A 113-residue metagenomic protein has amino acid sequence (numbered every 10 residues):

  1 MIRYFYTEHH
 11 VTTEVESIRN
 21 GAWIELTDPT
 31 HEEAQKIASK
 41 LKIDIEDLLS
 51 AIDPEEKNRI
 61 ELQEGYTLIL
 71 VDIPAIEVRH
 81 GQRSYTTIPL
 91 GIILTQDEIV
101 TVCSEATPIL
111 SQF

Functional and structural regions predicted by a protein language model:
M1-F113: Peripheral, non-transmembrane regulatory/ligand-interaction domains of membrane transport proteins
